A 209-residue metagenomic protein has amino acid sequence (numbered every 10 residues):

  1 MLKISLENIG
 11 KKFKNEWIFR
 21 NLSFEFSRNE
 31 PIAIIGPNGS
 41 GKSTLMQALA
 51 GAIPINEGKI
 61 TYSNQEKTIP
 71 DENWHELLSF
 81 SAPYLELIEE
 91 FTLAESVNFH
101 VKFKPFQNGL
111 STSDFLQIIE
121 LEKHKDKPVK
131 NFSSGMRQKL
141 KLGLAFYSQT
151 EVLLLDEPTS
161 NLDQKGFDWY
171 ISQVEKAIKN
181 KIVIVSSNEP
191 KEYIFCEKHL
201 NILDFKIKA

Functional and structural regions predicted by a protein language model:
I4, F19-N21: Conserved structural motif at the start of ABC-family nucleotide-binding domains
I35-P37: The feature captures the beta-strand-to-loop junction immediately N-terminal to the Walker
A50: Helix-to-loop junction immediately C-terminal to a conserved catalytic motif
I55-W74: Conserved ABC transporter NBD signature motif
Y84, E89-P105: Q-loop/switch helix immediately C-terminal to the Walker
G109-K125: Conserved ABC ATPase "signature" region
L153-E157: Catalytic Walker B motif of ABC-type/P-loop ATPase nucleotide-binding domains
